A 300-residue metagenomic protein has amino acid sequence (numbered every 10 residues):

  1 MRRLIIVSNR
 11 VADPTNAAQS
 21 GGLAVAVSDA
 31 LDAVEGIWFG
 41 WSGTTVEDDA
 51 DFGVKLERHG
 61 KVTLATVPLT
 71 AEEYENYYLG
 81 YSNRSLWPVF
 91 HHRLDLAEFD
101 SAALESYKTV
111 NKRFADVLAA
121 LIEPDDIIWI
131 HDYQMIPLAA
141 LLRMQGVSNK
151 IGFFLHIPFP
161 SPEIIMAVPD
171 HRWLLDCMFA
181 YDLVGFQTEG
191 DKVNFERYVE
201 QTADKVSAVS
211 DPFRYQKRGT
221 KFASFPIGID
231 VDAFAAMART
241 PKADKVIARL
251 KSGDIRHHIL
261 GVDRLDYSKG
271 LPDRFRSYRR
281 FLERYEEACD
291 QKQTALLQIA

Functional and structural regions predicted by a protein language model:
M1-A300: Catalytic cores of carbohydrate-active enzymes across secretory and cytosolic contexts
